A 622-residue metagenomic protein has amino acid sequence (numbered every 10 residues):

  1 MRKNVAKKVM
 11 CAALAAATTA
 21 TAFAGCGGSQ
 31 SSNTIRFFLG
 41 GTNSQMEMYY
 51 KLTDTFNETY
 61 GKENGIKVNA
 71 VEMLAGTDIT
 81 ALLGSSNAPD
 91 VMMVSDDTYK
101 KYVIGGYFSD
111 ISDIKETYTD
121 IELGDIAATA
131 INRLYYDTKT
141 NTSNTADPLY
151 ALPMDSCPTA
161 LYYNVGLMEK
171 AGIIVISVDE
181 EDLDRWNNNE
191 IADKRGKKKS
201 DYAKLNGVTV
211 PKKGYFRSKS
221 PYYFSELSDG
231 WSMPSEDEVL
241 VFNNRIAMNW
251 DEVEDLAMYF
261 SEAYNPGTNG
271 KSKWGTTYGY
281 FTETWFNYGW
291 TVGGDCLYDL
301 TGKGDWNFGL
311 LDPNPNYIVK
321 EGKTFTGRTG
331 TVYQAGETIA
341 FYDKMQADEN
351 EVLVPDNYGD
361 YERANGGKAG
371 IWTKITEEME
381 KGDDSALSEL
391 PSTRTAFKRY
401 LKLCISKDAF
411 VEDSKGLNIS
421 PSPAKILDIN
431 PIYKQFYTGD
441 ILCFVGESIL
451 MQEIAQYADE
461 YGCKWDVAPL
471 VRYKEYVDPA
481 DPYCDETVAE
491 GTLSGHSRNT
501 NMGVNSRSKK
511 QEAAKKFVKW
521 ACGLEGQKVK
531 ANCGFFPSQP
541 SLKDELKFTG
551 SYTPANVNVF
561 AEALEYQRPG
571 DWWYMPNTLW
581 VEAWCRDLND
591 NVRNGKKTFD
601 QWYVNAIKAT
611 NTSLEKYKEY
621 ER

Functional and structural regions predicted by a protein language model:
M1-R36, E615-R622: Short, low-complexity disordered leader/linker segments with a strong preference for bacterial N-terminal type II
S31-T42, I66-V71, V91: Short, well-ordered beta-strand elements
T42-G65, A160-G166, G289-T291: Short, polar/charged alpha-helical segment
T55-R133, G166, K170-A171, I176 (+4 more regions): Extracytoplasmic "Venus flytrap"/periplasmic binding protein-like
N64, T142-D147, I405-D408, E412 (+1 more regions): Extracytoplasmic/periplasmic substrate-recognition and gating elements
D96-P158, D182-S218, F224, I318-G322 (+2 more regions): Hinge/lid segment of periplasmic solute-binding proteins
E254-S261, L300-I429: Glycine-centered hinge/linker elements that transmit conformational signals in sensory and ligand-binding systems
R472, P479-V488, A531-V592, Y620-R622: Long, aromatic- and glycine/proline-rich binding clefts that accommodate carbohydrate-like moieties
